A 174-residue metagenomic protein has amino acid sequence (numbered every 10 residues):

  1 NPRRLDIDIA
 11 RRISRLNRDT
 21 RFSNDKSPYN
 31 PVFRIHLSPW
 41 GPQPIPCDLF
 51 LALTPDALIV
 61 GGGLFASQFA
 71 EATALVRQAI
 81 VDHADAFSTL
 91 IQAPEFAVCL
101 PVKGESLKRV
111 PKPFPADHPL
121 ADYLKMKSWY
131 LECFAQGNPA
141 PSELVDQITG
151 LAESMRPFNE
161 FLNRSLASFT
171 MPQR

Functional and structural regions predicted by a protein language model:
N1-R174: Charge-dense, helix-prone N-terminal extensions
